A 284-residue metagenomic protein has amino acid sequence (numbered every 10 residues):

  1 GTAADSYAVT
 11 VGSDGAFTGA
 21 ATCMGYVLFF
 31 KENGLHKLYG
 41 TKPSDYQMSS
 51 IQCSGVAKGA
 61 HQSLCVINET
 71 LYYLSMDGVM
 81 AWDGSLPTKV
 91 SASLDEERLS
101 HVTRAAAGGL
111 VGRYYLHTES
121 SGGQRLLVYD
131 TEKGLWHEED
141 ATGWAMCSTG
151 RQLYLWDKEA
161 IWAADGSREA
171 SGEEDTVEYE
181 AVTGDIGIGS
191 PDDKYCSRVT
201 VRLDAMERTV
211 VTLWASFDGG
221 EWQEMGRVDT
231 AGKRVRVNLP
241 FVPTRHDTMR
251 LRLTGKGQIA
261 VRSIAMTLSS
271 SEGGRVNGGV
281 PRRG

Functional and structural regions predicted by a protein language model:
G1, L38, W214-S216: Conserved Ser/Thr-centered positions that define the repeating blades of beta-propeller domains
G1-A3, Q47, E132-L135: Extracytoplasmic/lumenal domain signature
A4, T10-S13, G19, S100: Surface-exposed ligand/attachment interfaces on beta-rich extracellular proteins
D5-T10, S49-C53: A short beta-strand motif characteristic of beta-propeller blades
T18-G19, Y26, Q62: Beta-propeller and closely related beta-sheet repeat lectin domains
Y26-K31, Y72-S75, L155: Short beta-strand motif characteristic of blades in beta-propeller domains
V27-C53: Surface-exposed extracellular loop regions of Gram-negative outer-membrane beta-barrel proteins
G55-Q62, V66-T70, D77-G284: Beta-sheet repeat architectures centered on beta-propellers
